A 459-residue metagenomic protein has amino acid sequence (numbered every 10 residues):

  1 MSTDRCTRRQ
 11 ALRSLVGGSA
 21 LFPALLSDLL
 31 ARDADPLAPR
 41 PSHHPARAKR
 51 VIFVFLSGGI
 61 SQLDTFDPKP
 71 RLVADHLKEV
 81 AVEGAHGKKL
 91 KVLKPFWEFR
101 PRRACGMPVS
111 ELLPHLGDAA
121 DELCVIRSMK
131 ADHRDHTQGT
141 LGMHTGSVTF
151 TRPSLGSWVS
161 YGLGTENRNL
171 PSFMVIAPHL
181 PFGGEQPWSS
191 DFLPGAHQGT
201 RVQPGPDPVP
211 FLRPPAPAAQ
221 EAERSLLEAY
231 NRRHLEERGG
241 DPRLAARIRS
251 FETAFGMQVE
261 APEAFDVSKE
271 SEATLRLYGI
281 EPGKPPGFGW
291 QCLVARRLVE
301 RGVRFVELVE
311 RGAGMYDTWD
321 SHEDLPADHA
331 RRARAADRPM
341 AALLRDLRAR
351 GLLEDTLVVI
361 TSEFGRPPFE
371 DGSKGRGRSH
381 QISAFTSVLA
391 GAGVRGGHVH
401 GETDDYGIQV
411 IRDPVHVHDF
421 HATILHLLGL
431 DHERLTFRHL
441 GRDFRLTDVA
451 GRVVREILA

Functional and structural regions predicted by a protein language model:
M1-A459: Ligand-binding pockets and gating/stacking loops
